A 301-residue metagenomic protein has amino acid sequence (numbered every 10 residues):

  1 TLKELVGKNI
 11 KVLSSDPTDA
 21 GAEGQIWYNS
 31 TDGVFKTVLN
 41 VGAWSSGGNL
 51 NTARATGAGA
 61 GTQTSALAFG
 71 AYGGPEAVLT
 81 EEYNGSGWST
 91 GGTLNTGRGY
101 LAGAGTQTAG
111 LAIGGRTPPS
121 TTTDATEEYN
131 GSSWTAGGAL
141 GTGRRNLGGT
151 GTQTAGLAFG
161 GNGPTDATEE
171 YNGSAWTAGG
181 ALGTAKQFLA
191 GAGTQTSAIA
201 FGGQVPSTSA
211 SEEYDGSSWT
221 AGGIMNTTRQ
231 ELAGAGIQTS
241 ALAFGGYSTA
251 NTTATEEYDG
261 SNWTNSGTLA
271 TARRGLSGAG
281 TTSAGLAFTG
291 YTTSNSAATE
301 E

Functional and structural regions predicted by a protein language model:
T1-E301: Polar, enzyme-active/binding microenvironments
